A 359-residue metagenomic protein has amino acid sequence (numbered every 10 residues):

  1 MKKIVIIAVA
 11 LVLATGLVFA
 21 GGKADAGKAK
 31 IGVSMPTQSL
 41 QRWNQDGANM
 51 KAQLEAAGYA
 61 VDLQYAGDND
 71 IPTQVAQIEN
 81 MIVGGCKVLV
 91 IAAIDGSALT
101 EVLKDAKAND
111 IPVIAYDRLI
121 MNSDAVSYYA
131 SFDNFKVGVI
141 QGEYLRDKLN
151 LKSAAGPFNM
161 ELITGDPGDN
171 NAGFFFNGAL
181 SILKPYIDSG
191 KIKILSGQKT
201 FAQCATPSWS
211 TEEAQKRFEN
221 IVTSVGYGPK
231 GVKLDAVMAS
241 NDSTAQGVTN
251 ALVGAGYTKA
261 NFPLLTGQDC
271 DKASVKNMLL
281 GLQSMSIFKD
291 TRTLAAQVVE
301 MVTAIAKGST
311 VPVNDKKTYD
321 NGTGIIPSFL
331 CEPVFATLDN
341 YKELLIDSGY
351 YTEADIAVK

Functional and structural regions predicted by a protein language model:
M1-A10: Positively charged n-region of N-terminal signal peptides that target proteins for export
K3, G21-K359: A residue-level marker of the well-folded mature domains of exported/periplasmic proteins
